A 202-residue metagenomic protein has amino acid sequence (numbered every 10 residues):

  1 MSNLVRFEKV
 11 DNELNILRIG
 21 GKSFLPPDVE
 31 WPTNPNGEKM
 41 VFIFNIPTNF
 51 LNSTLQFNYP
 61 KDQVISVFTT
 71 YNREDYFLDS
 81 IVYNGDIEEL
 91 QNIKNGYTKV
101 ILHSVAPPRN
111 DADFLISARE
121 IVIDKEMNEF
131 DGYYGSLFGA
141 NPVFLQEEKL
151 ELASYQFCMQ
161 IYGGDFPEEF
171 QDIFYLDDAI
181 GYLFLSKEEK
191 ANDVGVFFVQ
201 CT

Functional and structural regions predicted by a protein language model:
M1-T202: Preference for intrinsically disordered or flexible, low-complexity segments and adjacent hinge/connector residues
